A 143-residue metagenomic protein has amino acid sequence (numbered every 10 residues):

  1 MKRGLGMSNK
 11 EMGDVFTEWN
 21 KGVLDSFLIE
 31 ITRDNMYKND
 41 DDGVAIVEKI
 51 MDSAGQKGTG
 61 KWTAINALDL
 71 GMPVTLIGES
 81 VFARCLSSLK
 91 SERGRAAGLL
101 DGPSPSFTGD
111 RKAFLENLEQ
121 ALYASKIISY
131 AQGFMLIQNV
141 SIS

Functional and structural regions predicted by a protein language model:
M1-P105, L122-S129, L136-S143: Helical "substrate-binding/catalytic lid" subdomain of Rossmann-like NAD(P)-dependent dehydrogenases/reductases
A113-L122: Membrane-water interface at loop-to-transmembrane-helix junctions
